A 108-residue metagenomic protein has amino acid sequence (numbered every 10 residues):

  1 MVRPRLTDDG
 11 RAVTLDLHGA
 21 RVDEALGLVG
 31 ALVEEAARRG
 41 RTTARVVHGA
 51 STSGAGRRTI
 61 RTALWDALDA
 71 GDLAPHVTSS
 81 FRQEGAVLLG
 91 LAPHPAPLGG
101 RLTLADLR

Functional and structural regions predicted by a protein language model:
M1-R108: Long, charged, low-complexity intrinsically disordered regions
